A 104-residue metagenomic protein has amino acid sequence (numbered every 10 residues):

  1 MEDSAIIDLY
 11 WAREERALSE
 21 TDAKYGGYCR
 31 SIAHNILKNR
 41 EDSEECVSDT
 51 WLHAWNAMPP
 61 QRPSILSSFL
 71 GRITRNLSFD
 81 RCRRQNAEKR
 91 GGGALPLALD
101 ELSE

Functional and structural regions predicted by a protein language model:
M1-L9: Extreme N-terminal regulatory/targeting segments of RNA polymerase sigma factors
D3, E88-E104: Internal acidic/polar
W11-A12, K38, S48-L66, R84-N86: Sigma70-family region 2
W11-E20, R30-D49: Short, charged helix-capping/linker segments at alpha-helix termini
T21, Y25, C29, T50 (+1 more regions): Residue-level preference for hydrophobic side chains embedded in well-ordered alpha helices
E41, S64-S68, L97: Conserved catalytic/ATP-binding subdomain
R75-A94: Arg/Lys-rich amphipathic alpha helix in sigma70-family domain 2
